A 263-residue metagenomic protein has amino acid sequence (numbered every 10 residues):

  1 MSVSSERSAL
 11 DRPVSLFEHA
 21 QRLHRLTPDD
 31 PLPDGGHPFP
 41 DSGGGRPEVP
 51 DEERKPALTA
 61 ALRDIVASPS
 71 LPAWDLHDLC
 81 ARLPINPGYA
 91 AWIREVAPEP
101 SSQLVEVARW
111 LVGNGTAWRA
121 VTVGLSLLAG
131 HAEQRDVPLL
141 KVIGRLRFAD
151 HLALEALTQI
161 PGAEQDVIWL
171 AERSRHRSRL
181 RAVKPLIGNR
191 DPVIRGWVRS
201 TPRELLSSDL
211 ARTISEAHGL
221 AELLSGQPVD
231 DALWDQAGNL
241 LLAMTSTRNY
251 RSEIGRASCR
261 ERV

Functional and structural regions predicted by a protein language model:
M1-R135, L146, H218, L224-R262: Extended repeat-based scaffolds of very large eukaryotic assembly and lipid-transport proteins
I85-Y89, N114-V123, E133, G144-L152 (+4 more regions): Generic helix N-cap/helix-start motif at coil->alpha-helix transitions
V107-W110, V137-K141, D166-L170, W197-V198: Buried hydrophobic core positions in alpha-solenoid tandem helical repeats
T122-L125, K141, L154, I168 (+2 more regions): Hydrophobic core positions within HEAT/HEAT-like alpha-solenoid repeats
W169-E253: Long alpha-helical HEAT/HEAT-like repeat alpha-solenoid scaffolds in very large eukaryotic proteins, especially those
